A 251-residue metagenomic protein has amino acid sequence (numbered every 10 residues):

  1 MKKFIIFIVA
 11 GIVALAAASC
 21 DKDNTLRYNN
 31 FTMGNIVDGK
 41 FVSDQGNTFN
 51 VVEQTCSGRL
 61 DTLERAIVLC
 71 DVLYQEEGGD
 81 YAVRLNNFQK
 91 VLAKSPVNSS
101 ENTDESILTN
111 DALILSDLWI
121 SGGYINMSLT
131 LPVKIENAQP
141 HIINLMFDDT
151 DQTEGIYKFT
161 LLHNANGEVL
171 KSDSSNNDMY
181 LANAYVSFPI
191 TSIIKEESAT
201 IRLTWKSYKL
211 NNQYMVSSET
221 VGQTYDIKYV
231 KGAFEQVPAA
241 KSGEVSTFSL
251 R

Functional and structural regions predicted by a protein language model:
M1-F4: Positively charged n-region of N-terminal signal peptides that target proteins for export
I6-G11: Sec-dependent N-terminal signal peptides
L15-S19: C-terminal motif of bacterial Sec signal peptides marking the signal peptidase cleavage site
C20-N24: Bacterial signal peptide processing site
N29-R251: First exposed extracellular module after export/assembly in secreted or surface-exposed proteins
